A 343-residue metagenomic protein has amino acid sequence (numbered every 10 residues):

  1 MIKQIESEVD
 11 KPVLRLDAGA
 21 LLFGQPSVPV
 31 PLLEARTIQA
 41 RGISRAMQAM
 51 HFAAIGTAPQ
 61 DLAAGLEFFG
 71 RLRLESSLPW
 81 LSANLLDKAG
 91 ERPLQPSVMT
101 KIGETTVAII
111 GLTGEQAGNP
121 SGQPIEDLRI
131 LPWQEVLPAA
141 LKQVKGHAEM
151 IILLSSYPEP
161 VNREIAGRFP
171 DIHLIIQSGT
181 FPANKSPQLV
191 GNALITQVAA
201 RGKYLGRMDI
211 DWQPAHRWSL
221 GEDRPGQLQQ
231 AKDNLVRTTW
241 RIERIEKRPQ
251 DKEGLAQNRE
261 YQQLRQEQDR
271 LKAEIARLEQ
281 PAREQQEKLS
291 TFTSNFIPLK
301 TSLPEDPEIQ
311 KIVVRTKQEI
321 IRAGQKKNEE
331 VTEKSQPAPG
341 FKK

Functional and structural regions predicted by a protein language model:
M1-K343: Acidic, metal/ion-coordinating pockets
